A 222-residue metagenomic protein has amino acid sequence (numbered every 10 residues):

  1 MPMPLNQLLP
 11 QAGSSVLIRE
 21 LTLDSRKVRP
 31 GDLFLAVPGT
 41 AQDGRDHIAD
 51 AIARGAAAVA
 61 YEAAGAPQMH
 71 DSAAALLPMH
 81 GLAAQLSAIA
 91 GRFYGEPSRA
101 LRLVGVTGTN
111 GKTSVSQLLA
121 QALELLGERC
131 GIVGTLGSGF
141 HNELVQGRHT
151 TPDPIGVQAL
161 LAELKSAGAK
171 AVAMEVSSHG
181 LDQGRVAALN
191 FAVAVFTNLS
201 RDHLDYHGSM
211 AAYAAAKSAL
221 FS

Functional and structural regions predicted by a protein language model:
M1-A88, R92: N-terminal leader/targeting and accessory segments in enzymes
L86-S222: Phosphate-binding loop of NTP-binding sites
